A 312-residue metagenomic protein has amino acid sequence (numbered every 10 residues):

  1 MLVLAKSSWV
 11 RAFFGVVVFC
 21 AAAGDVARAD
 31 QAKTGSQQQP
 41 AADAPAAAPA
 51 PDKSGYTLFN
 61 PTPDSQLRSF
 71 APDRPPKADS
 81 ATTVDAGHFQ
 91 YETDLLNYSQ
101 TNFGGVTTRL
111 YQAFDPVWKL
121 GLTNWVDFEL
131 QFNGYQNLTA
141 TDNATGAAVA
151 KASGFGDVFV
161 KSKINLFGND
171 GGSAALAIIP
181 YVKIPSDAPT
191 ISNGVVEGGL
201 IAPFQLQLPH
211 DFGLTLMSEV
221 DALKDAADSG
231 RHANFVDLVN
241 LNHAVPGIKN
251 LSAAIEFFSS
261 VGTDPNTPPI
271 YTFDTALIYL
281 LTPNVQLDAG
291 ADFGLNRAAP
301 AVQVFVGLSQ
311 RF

Functional and structural regions predicted by a protein language model:
M1-W9: N-terminal secretory signal peptides that target proteins for export/translocation
R11-A22: Bacterial N-terminal signal peptides
D25-A29: Sec/Tat signal peptide C-region and signal peptidase I cleavage site
D30-F312: Transmembrane beta-barrel domains of Gram-negative outer membranes and organellar outer membranes
